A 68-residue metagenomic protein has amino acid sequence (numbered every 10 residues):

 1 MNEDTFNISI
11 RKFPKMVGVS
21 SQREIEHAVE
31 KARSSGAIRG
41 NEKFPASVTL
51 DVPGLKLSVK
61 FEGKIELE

Functional and structural regions predicted by a protein language model:
N2-R11, H27-E30, A37-E68: N-terminal intrinsically disordered, cationic/polar leader segments that include organellar targeting peptides
K12-S20: Long, contiguous binding/interaction regions
S20-H27: Compact soluble domain cores
